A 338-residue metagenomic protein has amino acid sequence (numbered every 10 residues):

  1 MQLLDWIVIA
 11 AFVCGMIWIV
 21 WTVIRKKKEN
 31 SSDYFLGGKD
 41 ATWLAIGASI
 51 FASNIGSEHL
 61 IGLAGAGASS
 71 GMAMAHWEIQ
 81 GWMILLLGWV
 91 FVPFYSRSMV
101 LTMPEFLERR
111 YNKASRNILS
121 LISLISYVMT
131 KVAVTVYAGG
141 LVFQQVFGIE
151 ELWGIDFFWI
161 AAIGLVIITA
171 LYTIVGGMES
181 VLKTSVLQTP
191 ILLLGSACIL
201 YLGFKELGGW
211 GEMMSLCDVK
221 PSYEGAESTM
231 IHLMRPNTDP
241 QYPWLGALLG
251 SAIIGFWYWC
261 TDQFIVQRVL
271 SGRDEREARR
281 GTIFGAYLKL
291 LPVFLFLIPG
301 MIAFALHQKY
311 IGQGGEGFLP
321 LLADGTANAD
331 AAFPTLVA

Functional and structural regions predicted by a protein language model:
M1-L60, T173-G176, I199: Membrane-interface "cap" regions at the ends of multi-pass membrane proteins
M1-Q2, G38-A45, G62-H76, E108 (+2 more regions): Loop-to-helix junctions at membrane interfaces in multi-pass transport proteins
L4-A10, L44, W82, S115-I118 (+5 more regions): Alpha-helical transmembrane segments
I7, C14-R25, L86-F94, I125 (+7 more regions): Structural signature of transmembrane alpha-helix termini at the membrane-water interface
I9, V13-M16, S53-N54, G81-L85 (+6 more regions): Residue-level recognition of pore/gate-forming positions within transmembrane alpha-helices of multi-pass
G15-S31, L60, V90-P104, I168-M178 (+3 more regions): Juxtamembrane interface elements at the cytosolic ends of transmembrane helices in multi-pass membrane proteins
M16, A75-I174, P236, G250-Y258: Helix-loop-helix module between adjacent transmembrane segments
